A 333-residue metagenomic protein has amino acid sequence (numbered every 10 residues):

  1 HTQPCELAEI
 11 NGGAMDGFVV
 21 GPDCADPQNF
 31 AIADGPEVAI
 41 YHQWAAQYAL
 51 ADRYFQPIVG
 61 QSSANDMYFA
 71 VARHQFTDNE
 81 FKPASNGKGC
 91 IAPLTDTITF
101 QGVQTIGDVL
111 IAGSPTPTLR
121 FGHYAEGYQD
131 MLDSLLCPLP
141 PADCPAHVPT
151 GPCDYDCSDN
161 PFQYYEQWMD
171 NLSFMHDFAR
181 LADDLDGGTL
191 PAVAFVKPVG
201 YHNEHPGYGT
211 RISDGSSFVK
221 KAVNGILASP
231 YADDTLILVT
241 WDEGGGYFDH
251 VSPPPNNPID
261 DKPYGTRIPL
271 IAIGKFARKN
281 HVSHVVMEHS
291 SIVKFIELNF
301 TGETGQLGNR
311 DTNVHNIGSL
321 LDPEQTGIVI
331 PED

Functional and structural regions predicted by a protein language model:
H1-D333: N-terminal pro-sequences and low-complexity stem/linker regions of secreted or lumenal proteins
